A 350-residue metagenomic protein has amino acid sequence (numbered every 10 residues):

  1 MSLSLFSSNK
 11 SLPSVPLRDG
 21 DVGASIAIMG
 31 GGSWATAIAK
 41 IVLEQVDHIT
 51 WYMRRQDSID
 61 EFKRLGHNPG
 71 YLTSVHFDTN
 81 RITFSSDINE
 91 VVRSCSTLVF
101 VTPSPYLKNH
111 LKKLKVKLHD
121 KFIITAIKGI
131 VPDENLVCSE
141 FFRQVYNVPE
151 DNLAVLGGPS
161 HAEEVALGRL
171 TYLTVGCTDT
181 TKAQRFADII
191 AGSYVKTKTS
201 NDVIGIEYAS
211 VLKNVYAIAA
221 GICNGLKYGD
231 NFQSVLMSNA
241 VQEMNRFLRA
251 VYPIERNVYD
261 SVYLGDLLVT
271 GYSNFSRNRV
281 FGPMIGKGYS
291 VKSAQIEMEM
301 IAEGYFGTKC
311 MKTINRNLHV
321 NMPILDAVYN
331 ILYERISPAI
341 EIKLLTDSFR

Functional and structural regions predicted by a protein language model:
S2, F6-S8, K213, A220-N224 (+2 more regions): NAD(P)-dependent Rossmann-like dehydrogenase/reductase catalytic/cofactor-binding core
S2-V75, I82-S86: NAD(P)+-binding Rossmann beta1-loop-alpha1 motif at the extreme N-terminus of oxidoreductases
M29, S33, A37, D57 (+18 more regions): Conserved active-site and cofactor/substrate-binding residues in soluble primary-metabolism enzymes
V75-T83, V148-N152, S193-V195, V320: A short helix-to-beta-strand connector/capping loop
F84-R93, T97-G168, F186: Rossmann-like NAD(P)(H) cofactor-binding subdomain of soluble oxidoreductases
Y106, K117, V145-N152, L170-N257: Internal alpha-helical scaffold of NAD(P)-dependent oxidoreductase catalytic cores
